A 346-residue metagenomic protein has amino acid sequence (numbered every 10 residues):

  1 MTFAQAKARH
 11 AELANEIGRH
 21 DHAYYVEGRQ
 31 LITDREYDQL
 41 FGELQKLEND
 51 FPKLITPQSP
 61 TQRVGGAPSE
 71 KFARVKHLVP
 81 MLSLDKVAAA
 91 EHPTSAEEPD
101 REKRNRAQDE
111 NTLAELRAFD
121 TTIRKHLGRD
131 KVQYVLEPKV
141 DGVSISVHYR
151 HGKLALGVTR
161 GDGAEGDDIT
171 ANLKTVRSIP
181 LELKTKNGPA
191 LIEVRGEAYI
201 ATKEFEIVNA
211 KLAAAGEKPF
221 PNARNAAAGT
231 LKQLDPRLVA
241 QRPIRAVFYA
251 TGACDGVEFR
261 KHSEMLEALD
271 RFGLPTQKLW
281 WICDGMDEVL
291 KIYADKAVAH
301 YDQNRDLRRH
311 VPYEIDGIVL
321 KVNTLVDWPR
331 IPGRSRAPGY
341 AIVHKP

Functional and structural regions predicted by a protein language model:
M1-P346: RNA/tRNA-interacting regions in translation and RNA-turnover enzymes
